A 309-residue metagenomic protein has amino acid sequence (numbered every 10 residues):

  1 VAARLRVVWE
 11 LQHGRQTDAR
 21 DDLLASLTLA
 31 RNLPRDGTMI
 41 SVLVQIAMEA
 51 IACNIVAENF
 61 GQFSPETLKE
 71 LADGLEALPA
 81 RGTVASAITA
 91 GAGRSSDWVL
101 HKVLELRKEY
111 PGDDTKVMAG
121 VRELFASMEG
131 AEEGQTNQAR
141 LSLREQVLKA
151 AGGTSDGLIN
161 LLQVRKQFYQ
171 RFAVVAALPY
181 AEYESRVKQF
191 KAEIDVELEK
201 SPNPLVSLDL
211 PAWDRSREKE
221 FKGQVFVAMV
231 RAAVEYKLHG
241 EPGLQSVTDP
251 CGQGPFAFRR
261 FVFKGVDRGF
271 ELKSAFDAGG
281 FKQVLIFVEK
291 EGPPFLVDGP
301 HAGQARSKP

Functional and structural regions predicted by a protein language model:
V1-P309: Short acidic linear motifs
